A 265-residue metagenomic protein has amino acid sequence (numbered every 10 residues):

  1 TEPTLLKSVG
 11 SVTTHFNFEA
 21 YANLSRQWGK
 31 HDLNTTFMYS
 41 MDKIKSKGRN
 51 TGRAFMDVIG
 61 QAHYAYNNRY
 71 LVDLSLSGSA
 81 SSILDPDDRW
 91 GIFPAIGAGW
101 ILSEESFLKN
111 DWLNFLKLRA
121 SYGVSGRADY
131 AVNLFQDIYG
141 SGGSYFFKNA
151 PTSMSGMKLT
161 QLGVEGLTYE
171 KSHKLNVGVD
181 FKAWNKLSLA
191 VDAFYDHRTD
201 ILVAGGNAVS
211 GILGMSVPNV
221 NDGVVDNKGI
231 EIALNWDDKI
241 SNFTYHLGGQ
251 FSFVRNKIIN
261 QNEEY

Functional and structural regions predicted by a protein language model:
T1-Y265: Extracellular/periplasmic, surface-exposed regions of secreted and cell-surface proteins
